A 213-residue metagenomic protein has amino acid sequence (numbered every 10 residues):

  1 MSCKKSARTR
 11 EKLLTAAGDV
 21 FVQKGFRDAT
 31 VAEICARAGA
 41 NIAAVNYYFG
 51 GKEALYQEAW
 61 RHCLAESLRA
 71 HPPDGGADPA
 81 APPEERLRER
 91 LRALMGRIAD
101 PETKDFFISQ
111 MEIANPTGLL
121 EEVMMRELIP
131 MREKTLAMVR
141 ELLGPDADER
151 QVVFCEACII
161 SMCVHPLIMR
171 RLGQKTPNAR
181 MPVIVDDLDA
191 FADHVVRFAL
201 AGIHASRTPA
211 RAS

Functional and structural regions predicted by a protein language model:
M1-R8, K175, T208-S213: N-terminal intrinsically disordered/low-complexity leader segments
T9-G18, I34, A59-S67, T135: Generic hydrophobic, amphipathic alpha-helix propensity
K12, V20-A54, E58: Helix-turn-helix
L68, E85, T117-L143, A190-D193 (+1 more regions): Amphipathic alpha-helical packing segments from all-alpha helical-bundle domains
P72-K104, V152-I159: Hydrophobic alpha-helical connector segments
A80, I129-V153, T176-A179, I203-R211: Hydrophobic alpha-helical bundle segments that form small-molecule/ligand-binding pockets
L91-L94, F106-I113, I159, C163 (+2 more regions): Short alpha-helical scaffolding segments that buttress acidic/His motifs in well-ordered protein cores
D100-E122, R170-T176: Amphipathic alpha-helical segments used for helix-helix packing
